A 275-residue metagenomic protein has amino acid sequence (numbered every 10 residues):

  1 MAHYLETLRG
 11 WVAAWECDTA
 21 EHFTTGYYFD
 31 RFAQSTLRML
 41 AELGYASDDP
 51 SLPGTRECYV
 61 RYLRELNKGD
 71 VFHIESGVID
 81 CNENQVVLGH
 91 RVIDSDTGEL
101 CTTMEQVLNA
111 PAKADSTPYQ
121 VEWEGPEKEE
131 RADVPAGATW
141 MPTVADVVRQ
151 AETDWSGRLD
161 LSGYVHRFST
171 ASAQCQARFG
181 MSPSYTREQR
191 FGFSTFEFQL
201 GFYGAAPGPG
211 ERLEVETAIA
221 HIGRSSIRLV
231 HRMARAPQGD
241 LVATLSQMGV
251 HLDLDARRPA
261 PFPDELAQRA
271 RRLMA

Functional and structural regions predicted by a protein language model:
M1-R38, E42, E127-S184: Catalytic strand-loop segment that frames the active site of acyl-thioester-processing enzymes
H3-L8, Y62-V71, G77-W140, P207-P209 (+1 more regions): HotDog/MaoC-like acyl-thioester-processing domains
E21, S76, S156-R158, T217 (+1 more regions): Hydrophobic pocket/interface hotspot
S47-P50, T186-E188: Gly/Ser-enriched beta-turn/beta-hairpin loop segments
S51-P53, F193: Charged, low-complexity intrinsically disordered boundary/linker segments
R56-L63, H73-E75, E197-Y203, E214-E216: Short structured motifs
T153-S246, V250: Structured core of small recognition/catalytic domains
